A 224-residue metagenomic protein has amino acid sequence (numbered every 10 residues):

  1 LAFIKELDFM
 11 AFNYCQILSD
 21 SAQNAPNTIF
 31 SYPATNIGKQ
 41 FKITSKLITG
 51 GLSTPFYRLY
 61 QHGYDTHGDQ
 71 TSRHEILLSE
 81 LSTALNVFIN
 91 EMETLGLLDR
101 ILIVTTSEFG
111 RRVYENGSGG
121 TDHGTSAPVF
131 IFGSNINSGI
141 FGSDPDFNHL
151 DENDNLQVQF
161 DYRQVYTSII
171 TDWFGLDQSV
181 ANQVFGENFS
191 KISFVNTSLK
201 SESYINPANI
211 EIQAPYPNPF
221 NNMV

Functional and structural regions predicted by a protein language model:
L1-T94, Y114, P128-T197: Feature for exported/extracytoplasmic and membrane-associated proteins, marking the mature portion
P55-Y57, D99-L102: Residue-level recognition of the N-termini of beta-strands and the immediately preceding loop/turn
I101-G110: Acidic/histidine-rich, metal-coordinating catalytic segments
I103, V129, F194, I212-P215: Generic preference for hydrophobic
G119-G120: Mature extracellular/periplasmic domains of secretome proteins
H123-G124: Phosphate-handling catalytic cores of nucleic-acid transaction enzymes
E202-V224: Surface-exposed, proline-anchored Ser/Thr-rich loop/turn motifs
